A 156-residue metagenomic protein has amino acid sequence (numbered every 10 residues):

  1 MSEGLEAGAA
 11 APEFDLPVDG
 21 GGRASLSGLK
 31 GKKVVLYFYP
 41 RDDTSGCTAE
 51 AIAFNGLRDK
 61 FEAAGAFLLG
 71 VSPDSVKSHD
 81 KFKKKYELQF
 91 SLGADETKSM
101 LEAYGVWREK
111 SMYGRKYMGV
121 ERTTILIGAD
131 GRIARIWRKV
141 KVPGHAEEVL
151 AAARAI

Functional and structural regions predicted by a protein language model:
M1-I156: Chalcogenol-based redox active-site neighborhoods
